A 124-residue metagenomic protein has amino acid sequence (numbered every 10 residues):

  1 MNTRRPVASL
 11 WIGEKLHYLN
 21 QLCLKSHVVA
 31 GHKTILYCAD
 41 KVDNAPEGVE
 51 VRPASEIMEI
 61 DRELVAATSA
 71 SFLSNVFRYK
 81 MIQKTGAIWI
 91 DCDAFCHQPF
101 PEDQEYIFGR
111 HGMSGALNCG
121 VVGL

Functional and structural regions predicted by a protein language model:
M1-Y18: N-proximal low-complexity "stem/linker" segments adjacent to membrane-targeting elements
T3, A30, L117-N118: Residues that flank catalytic or metal-binding motifs in active/ligand-binding sites
K15-V29: Short, well-formed alpha-helical segments that are part of the catalytic scaffolds of diverse glycosyltransferases
L19-N20, P46, E59-V65, A116-V122: Short, charged, surface-exposed secondary-structure boundary motifs
G31-A39, I88-I90: Short, hydrophobic beta-strand segments that form beta-sheet elements in well-ordered domains
Y37-D43, A94-P99: Short, polar loop motifs at secondary-structure junctions
V42-K80: Active-site-proximal specificity loops/subdomain of glycosyltransferases
A70-L124: GT-A fold catalytic core of metal-dependent nucleotide-sugar glycosyltransferases, centered on the diacidic
